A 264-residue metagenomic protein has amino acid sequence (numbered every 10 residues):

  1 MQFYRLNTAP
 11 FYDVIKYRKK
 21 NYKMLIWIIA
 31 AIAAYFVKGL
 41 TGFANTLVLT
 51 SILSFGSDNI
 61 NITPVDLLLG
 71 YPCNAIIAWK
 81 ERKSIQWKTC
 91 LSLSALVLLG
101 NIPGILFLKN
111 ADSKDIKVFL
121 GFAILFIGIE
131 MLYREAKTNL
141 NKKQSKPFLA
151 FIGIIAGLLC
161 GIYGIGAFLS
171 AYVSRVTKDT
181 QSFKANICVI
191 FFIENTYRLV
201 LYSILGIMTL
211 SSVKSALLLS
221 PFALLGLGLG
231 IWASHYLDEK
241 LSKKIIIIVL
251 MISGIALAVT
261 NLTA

Functional and structural regions predicted by a protein language model:
L25-L91, G157-C160, A167-S220, L224: Small-residue-rich hydrophobic segments that form or flank transmembrane alpha-helices in multi-pass membrane proteins
L40, I52, I102, L106 (+5 more regions): Membrane-interface helix caps of multi-pass small-molecule transporters
S51-I60, A95-P103, I127, L149-G161 (+2 more regions): Small-residue-rich segments of transmembrane alpha-helices in multi-pass membrane proteins, especially helix faces
I60-E135: Membrane helix-loop-helix hairpins that form the core translocation module of multi-pass transporters
N74-K83, F119-S145, I231-W232, Y236 (+1 more regions): Transmembrane helix exit motif
W87-L96, F119-L120, K143-A150, K184-C188 (+1 more regions): Cytoplasmic-side transmembrane-helix entry/capping segments in multi-pass membrane proteins
I105-K114, T138-N141, Y202-K214, L262-A264: Membrane-interface helix termini and inter-helical loops of multi-pass transporters
F126-A185: Membrane-embedded helical hairpins/re-entrant loop segments and their flanking transmembrane helices within multi-pass
